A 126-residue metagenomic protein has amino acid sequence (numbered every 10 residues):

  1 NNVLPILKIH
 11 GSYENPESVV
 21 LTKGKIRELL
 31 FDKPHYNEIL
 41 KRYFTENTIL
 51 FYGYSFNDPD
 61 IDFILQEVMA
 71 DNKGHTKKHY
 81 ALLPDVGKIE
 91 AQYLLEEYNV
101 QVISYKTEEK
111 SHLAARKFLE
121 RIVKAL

Functional and structural regions predicted by a protein language model:
N1-V3, E14-E17, N37-L126: SIR2/sirtuin-family catalytic core signature
I6-G11: Active-site-proximal beta-strand elements of phosphoester/diester hydrolases
V19-G24: PP2C/PPM family metal-dependent serine/threonine protein phosphatase catalytic domain, recognizing the conserved
K25-E38, I64: Active-site glycine-rich loop that binds ribose-phosphate moieties when present
